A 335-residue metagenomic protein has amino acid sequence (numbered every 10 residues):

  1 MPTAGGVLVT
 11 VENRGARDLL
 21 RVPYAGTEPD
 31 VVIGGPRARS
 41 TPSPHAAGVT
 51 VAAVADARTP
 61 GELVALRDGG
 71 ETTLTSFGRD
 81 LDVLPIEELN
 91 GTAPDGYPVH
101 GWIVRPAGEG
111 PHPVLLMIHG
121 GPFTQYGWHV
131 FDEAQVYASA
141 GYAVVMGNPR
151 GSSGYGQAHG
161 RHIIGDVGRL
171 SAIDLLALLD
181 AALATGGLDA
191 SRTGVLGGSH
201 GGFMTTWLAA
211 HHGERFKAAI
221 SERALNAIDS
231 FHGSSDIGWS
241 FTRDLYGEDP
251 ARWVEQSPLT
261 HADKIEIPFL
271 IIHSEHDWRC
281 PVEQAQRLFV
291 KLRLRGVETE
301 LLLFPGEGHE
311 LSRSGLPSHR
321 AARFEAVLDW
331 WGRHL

Functional and structural regions predicted by a protein language model:
M1-G110, P122-A140, A181-A184: Peripheral, non-catalytic segments that deliver or gate enzyme domains
G91, H112, Y142, F216 (+1 more regions): Conserved hydrophobic/aromatic "anchor" residues that stabilize well-ordered secondary structure elements
H100, H119, H309: Histidine-centered divalent metal-coordination motifs
V114, A138-N148, E300: A fold-wide structural signal in alpha/beta-hydrolase
V114-L116, L270: Conserved beta-strand elements of the Class I
I118-G120, H273: The conserved beta1-alpha1 loop
P149-L335: Active-site-proximal cap/loop segments of hydrolase catalytic domains
